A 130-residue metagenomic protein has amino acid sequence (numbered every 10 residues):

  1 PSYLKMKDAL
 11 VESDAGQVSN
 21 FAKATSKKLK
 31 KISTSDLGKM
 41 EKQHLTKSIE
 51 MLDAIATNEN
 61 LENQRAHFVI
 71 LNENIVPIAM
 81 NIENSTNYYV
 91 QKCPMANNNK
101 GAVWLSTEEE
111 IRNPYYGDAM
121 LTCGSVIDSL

Functional and structural regions predicted by a protein language model:
P1-L130: Intrinsically disordered, low-complexity terminal tails/loops enriched in metal-binding residues
